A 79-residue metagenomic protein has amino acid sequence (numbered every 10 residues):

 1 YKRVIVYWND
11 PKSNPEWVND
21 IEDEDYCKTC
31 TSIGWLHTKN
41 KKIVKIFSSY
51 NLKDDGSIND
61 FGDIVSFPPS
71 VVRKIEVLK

Functional and structural regions predicted by a protein language model:
Y1-K79: Conserved RNA-binding domains used in RNP assembly and mRNA/RNA metabolism
